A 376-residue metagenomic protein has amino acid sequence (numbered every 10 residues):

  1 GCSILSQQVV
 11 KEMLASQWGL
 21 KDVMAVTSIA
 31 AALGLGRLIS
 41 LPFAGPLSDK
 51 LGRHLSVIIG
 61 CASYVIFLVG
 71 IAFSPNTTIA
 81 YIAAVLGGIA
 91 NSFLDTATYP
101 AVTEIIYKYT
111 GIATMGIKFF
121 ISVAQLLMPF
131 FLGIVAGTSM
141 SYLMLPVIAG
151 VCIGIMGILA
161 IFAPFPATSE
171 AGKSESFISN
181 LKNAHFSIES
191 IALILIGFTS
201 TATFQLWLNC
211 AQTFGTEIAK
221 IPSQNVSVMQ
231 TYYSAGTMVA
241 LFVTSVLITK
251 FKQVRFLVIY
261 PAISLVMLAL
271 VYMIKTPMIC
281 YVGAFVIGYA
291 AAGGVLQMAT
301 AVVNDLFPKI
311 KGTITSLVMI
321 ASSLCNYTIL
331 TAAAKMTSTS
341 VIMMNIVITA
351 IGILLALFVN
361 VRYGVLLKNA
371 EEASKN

Functional and structural regions predicted by a protein language model:
G1-L20, L41, W207-Q212, I329: Extracytoplasmic
L5, L33-P42, L126, S234-F242 (+1 more regions): Residue-level signature of mid-helix packing/kink "hotspots" within the transmembrane helices of 12-pass Major
Q7-Q8, F186-A235: Extracytoplasmic gate region of multi-pass secondary transporters
I39-P75: Conserved MFS/SLC helix-loop-helix module at the cytosolic interface between two early adjacent transmembrane helices
A83-F119: Cytoplasmic helix-loop-helix junction between adjacent transmembrane helices in 12-TM secondary transporters
F93-I106, G293-F307: Intracellular juxtamembrane helix-capping segments at the cytosolic ends of symmetry-related transmembrane helices
A113-F165: Helix-loop-helix hairpin linking two adjacent transmembrane segments in secondary transporters
Q253-M298: C-terminal transmembrane helical hairpin of 12-TM major facilitator-type secondary transporters
